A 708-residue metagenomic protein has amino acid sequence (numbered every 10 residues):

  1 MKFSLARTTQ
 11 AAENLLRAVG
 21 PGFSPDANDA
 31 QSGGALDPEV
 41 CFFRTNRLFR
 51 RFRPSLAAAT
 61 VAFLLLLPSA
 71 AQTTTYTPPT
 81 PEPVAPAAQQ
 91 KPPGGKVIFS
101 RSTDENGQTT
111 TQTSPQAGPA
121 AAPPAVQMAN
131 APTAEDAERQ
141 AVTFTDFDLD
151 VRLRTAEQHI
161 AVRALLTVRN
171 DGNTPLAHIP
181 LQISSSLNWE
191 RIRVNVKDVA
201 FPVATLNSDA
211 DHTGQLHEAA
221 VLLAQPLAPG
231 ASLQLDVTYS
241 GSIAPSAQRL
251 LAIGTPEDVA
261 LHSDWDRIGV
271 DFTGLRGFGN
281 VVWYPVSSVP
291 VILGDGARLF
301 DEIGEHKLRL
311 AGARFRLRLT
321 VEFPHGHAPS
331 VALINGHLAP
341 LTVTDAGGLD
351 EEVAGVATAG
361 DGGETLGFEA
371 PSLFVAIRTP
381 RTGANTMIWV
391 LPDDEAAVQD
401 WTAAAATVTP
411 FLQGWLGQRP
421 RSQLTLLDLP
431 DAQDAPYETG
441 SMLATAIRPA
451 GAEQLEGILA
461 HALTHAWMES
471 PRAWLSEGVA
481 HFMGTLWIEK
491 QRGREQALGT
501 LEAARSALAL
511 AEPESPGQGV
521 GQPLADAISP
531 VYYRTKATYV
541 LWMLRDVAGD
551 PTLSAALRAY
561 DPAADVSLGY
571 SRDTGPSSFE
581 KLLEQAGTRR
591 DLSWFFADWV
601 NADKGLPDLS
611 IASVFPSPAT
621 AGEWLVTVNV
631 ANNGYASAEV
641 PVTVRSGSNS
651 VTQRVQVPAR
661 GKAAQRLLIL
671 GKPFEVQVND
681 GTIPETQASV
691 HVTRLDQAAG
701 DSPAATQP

Functional and structural regions predicted by a protein language model:
Q72-A161, S593-A597: N-terminal, polar/Ser/Thr-rich
I98, G107, L187-D264, I303-R309 (+2 more regions): A surface-exposed beta-strand-loop module
L176-T205, E322-P324, G647-T652: Solvent-exposed beta-hairpin/edge-strand motifs
R191-R193, A328-V331, P616-N679: Beta-strand-rich binding/interaction modules
D236-P371: Extended, low-hydrophobicity, Ser/Thr/Pro/Gly-biased non-transmembrane segments
R378-L475, V479, M483, W487 (+1 more regions): Juxtacatalytic substrate-recognition/specificity segment
P420-R421, P530-A621: Amphipathic alpha-helical substructures
W474-D550, P562-S571: Acidic/His/Gly-enriched intrinsically disordered linker/tail segments that often contain short helix/coil "MoRF-like"
